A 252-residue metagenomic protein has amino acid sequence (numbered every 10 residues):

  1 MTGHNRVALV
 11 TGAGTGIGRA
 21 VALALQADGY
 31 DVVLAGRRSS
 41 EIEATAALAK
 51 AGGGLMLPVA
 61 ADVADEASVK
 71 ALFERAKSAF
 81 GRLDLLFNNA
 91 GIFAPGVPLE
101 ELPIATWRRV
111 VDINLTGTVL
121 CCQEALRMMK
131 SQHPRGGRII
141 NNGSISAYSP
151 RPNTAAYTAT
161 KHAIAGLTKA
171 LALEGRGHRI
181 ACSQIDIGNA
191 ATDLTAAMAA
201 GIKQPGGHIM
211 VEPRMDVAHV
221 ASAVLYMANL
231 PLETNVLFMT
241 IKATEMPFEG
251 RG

Functional and structural regions predicted by a protein language model:
G14-G16: Conserved glycine-rich cofactor-binding loop
Y30-A44: Conserved glycine-rich Rossmann-like NAD(P)H-binding loop of the short-chain dehydrogenase/reductase
A60-L72, I104: The beta1-alpha1 cofactor-binding region of Rossmann-like NAD(H)/NADP(H)-dependent oxidoreductases
V97-L99, T106-R108: Substrate-binding pocket helix/loop in short-chain dehydrogenase/reductase
C122, T160: Active-site helix of classical SDR
S144: Residue(s) in the substrate-gating loop at a strand-loop-helix junction that position the organic substrate next
Q184-I185, K203-E249: C-terminal helical subdomain
